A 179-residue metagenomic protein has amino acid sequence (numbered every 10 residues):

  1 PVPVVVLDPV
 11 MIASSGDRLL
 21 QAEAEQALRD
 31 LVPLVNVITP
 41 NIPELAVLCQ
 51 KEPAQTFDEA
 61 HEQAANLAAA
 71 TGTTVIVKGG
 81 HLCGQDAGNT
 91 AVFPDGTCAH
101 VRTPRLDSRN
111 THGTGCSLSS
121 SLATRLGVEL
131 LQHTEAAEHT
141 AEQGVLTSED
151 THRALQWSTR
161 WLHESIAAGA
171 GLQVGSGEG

Functional and structural regions predicted by a protein language model:
P1-D30: Glycine/small-residue-rich loop that forms an oxyanion/phosphate-binding "nest" at active or ligand-binding sites
G16-R18, D86-T90, A167-A168: Short acidic, glycine/serine/threonine-rich loops at helix termini
A22-C98, D107, L126-H152: Conserved phosphate/ATP/ADP-binding segment of small-molecule kinases
V75, R109-T111, G171-Q173: Short glycine- and Lys/Arg-enriched binding-loop motifs that mark or flank ligand-binding interfaces
A99-R109, T159-R160, E164: A structural signal for small-residue-enriched, beta-sheet-centric alpha/beta enzyme cores and oligomeric scaffold folds
R105-L122: Short glycine/threonine-rich catalytic loop with a Thr-x-Gly-x-Asp
S117, S121-Q132, W161-A168: Solvent-exposed, amphipathic alpha-helical segments
T134-G179: Charged C-terminal helix
